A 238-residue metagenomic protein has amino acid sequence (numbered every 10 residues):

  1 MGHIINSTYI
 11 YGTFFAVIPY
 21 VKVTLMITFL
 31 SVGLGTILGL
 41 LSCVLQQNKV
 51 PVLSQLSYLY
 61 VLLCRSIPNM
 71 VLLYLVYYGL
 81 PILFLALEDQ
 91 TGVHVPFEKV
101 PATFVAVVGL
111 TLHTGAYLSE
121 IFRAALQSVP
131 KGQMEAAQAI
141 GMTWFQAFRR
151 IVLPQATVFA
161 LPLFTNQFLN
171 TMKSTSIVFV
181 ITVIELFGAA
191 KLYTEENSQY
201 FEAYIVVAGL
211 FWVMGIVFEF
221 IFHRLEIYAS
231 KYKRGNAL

Functional and structural regions predicted by a protein language model:
M1-L238: Transmembrane alpha-helices and adjacent helix-loop boundaries
